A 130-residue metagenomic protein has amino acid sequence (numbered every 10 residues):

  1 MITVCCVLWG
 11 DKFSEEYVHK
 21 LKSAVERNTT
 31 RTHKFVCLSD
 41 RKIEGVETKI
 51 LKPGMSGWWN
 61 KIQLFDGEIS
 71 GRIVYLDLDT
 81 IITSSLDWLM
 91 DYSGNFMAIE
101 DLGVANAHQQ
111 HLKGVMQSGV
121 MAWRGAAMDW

Functional and structural regions predicted by a protein language model:
M1-G57: N-terminal anchoring/stem segment of glycosyltransferases
G10-D11, L102-A105, A126-M128: Short acidic/polar capping segments at secondary-structure boundaries
N28, D66, K113-G114: Generic structural signal for beta-strand residues in well-ordered domains
R31, K61, M116-G119: Residues that flank catalytic or metal-binding motifs in active/ligand-binding sites
K34, R72, G119: Conserved beta-strand and immediately adjacent loop positions that scaffold enzyme active sites
I43-I50, W59-N106, A122-W123: GT-A fold catalytic core of metal-dependent nucleotide-sugar glycosyltransferases, centered on the diacidic
A107-V120: A recurrent flexible, glycine/aromatic-enriched loop bordering the glycosyltransferase active site that acts as
S118-W130: Conserved nucleotide-sugar donor-binding and metal-coordinating catalytic region shared by glycosyltransferases
